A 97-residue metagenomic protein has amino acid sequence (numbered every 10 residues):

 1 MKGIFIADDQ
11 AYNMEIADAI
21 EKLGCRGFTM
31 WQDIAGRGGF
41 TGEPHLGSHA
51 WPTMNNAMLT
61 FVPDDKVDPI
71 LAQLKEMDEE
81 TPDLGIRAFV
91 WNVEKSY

Functional and structural regions predicted by a protein language model:
M1-Y97: Positively charged, small/polar-rich N-terminal and surface patches that mediate targeting and assembly and bind
